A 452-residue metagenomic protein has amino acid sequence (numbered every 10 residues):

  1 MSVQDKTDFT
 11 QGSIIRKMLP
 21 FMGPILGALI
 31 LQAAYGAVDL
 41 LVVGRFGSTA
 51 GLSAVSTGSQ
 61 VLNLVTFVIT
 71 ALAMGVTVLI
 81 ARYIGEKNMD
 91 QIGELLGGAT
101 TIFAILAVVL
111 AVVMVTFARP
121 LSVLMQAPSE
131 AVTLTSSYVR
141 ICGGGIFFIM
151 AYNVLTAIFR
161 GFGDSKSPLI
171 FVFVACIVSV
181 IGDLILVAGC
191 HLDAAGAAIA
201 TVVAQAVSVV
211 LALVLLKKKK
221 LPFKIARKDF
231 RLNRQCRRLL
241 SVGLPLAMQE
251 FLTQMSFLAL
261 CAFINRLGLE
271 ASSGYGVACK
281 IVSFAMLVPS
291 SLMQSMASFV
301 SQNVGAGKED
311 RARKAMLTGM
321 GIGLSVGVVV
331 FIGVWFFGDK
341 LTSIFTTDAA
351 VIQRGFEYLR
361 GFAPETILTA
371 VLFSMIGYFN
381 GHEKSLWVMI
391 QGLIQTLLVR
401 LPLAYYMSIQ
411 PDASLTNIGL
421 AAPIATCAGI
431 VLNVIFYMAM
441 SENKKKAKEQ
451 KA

Functional and structural regions predicted by a protein language model:
M1-M22, I80-G145, G189-L244, V300-E365 (+1 more regions): Short alpha-helical transmembrane segments in multi-pass integral membrane proteins
F9-L41, R45-F46, Q60-G75, L79 (+6 more regions): N-terminal transmembrane alpha-helices
P20-D39, I141, A175, A204-S208 (+4 more regions): Transmembrane helical elements of multi-pass membrane transporters/channels
I25, L29, L41, V78 (+15 more regions): Transmembrane alpha-helix boundary and packing residues in multipass membrane permease domains and related
A34-S53, S122-S129, I185-L192, F251-F284 (+3 more regions): Helix-terminus/linker motif at the lipid-water interface of multi-pass membrane proteins
L52-V112, I149-P168, G274-G338, T369-Q391: Small-residue-rich hydrophobic transmembrane alpha-helices
L64-F67, S179-L184, S208-L213, F284-L287 (+3 more regions): Hydrophobic transmembrane alpha-helices of multi-pass small-molecule transporters
C142-R160, P168-C176, A197-V210, S290-M293 (+4 more regions): Short runs within selected transmembrane alpha-helices of multi-pass transporters and secretion channels
